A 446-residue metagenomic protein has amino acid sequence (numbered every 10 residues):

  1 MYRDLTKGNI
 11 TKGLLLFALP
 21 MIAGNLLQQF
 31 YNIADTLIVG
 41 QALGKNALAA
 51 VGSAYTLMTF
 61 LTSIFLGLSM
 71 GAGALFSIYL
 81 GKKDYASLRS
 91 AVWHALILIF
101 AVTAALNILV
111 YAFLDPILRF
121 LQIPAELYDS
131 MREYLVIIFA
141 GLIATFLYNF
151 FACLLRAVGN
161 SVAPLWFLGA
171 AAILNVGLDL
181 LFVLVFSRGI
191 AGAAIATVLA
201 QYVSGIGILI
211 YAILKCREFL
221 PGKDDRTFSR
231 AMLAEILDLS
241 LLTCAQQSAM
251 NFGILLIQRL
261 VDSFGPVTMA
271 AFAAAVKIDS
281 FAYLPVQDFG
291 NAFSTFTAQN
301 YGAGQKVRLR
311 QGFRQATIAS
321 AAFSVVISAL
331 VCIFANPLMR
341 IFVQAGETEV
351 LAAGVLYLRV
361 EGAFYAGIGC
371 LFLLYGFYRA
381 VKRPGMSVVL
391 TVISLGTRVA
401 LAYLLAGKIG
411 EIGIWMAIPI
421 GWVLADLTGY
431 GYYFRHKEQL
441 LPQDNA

Functional and structural regions predicted by a protein language model:
M1-A18, F76-G141, V185-L241, T297-F364 (+1 more regions): Short alpha-helical transmembrane segments in multi-pass integral membrane proteins
K7, T11-F30, A34, L57-I64 (+7 more regions): Residue-level signal for short hydrophobic patches within transmembrane helices of multi-pass membrane transporters
L16-D35, I137, A171, A200-S204 (+3 more regions): Transmembrane helical elements of multi-pass membrane transporters/channels
M21, N25, L37, A74 (+16 more regions): Transmembrane alpha-helix boundary and packing residues in multipass membrane permease domains and related
L26, F30-A49, L118-A125, L181-R188 (+5 more regions): Helix-terminus/linker motif at the lipid-water interface of multi-pass membrane proteins
L48-I108, T145-P164, A271-A335, I368-L390: Small-residue-rich hydrophobic transmembrane alpha-helices
F60-S63, N175-L180, G205-L209, F281-L284 (+3 more regions): Hydrophobic transmembrane alpha-helices of multi-pass small-molecule transporters
S69, I137-R156, P164-A172, A193-I208 (+4 more regions): Short runs within selected transmembrane alpha-helices of multi-pass transporters and secretion channels
